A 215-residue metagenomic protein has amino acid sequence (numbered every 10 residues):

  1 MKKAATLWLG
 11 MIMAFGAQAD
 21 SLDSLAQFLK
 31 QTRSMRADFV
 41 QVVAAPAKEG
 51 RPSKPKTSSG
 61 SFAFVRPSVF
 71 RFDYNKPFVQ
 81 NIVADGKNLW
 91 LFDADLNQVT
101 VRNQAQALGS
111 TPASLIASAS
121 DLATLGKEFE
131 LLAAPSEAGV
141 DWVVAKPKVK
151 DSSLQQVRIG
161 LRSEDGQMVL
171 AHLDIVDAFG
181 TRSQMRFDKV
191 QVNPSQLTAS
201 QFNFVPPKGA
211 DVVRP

Functional and structural regions predicted by a protein language model:
M1-A4: Positively charged n-region of N-terminal signal peptides that target proteins for export
T6-G16: Bacterial N-terminal signal peptides
D20-A45, V83, F92-L154, R214-P215: Flexible, processing/modification-adjacent segments and terminal tails in exported/periplasmic/extracellular proteins
K30-K87: N-terminal mature ectodomain segment of secretory-pathway/periplasmic proteins
Q41-V43, R66-S68, Y74-F78, G86-N88 (+7 more regions): A mature extracytoplasmic/lumenal domain signature
K54-G60, Q80-I82, Q98-R102, Q155-V157 (+1 more regions): Short beta-strand segments
T100, G126-K208, V213-P215: Gly/Pro-enriched, hydrophobic low-complexity segments that function as extracytoplasmic propeptides/linkers
